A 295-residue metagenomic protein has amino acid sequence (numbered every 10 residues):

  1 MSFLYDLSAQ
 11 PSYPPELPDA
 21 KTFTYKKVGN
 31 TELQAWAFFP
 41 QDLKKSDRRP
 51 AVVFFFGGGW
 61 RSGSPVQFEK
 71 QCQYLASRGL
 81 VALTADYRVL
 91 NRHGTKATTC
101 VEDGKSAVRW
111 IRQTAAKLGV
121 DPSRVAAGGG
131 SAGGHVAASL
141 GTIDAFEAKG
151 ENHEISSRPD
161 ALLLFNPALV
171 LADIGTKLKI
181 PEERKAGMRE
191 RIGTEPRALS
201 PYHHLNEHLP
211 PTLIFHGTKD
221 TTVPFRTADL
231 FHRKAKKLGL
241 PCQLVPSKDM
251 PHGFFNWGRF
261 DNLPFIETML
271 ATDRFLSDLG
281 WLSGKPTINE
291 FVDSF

Functional and structural regions predicted by a protein language model:
S2-D47, F291: N-terminal cap/lid segment of alpha/beta-hydrolase-fold proteins
Q10-L17, D160-A161, P167-H204, P210: Mobile cap/lid helix-loop segments that gate and shape the active-site cleft of serine hydrolases
F23, V66, S106-L178, P196-R197 (+1 more regions): Primarily recognizes the serine-hydrolase "nucleophile elbow" in alpha/beta-hydrolase and SGNH/GDSL folds
W36, F215, F225, D229-F295: C-terminal catalytic histidine-bearing segment of alpha/beta-hydrolase fold enzymes
D47-G58: Short beta-strand element of the alpha/beta-hydrolase
S64-Q71, L83-P122, G258-F265: Catalytic nucleophile-loop/oxyanion-hole region of alpha/beta-hydrolase and closely related hydrolase-like folds
L171, K219-V223: Acidic catalytic loop of the alpha/beta-hydrolase fold
H208, I214-H216, D220: Short beta-strand/loop motif that positions the catalytic acidic residue of the alpha/beta-hydrolase fold
